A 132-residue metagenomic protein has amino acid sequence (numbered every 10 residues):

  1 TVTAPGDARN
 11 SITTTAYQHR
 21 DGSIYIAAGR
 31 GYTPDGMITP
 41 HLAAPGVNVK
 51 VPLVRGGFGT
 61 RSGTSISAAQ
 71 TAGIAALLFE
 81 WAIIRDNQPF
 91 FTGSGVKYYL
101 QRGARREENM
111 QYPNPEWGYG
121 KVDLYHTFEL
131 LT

Functional and structural regions predicted by a protein language model:
T1-R9, T15-T39, K50-S62, I83-D86 (+1 more regions): Active-site-adjacent substrate-recognition loops and nearby beta-strands within hydrolase catalytic domains
I38, Q70, E80, Y125-T127: Residue-level recognition of conserved structural "scaffold" positions that shape functional pockets and channels
T39, G56, G73, F128-L130: Residue-level detector of alpha-helical segments with a strong bias toward transmembrane helices and their helix-loop
V47-Y112: Hydrolase catalytic cores
Y112-T132: C-terminal domain-closing interface element
